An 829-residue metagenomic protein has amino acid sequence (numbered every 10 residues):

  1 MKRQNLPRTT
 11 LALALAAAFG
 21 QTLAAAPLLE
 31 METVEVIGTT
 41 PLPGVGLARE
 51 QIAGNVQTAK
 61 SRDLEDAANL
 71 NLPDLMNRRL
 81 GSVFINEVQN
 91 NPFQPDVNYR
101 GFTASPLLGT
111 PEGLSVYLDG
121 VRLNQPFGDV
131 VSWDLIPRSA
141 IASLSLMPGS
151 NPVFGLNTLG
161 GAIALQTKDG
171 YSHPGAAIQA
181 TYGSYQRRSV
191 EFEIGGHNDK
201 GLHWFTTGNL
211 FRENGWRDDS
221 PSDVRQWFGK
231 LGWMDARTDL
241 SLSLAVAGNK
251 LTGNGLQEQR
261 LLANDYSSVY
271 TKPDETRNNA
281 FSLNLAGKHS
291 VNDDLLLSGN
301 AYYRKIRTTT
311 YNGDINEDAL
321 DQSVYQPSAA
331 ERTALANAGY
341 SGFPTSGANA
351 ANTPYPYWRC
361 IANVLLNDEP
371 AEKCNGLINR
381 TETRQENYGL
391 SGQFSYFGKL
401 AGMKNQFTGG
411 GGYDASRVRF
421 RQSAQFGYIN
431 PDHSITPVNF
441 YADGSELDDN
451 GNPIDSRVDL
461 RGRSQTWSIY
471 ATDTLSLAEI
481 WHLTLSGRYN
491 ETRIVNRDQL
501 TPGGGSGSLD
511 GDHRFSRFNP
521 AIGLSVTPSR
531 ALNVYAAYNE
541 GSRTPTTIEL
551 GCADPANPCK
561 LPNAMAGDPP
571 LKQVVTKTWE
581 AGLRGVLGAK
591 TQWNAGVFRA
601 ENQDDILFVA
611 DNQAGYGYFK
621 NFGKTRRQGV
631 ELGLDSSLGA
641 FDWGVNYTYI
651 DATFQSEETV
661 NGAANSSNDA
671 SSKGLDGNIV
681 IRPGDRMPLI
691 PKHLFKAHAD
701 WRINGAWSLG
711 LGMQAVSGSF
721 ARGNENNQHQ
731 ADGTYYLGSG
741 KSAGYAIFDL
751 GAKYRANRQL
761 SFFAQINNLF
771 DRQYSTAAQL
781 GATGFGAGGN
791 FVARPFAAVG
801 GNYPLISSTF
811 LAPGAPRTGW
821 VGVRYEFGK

Functional and structural regions predicted by a protein language model:
Q89, Q94-P148: Periplasmic plug
L123-Q125, D134-A177, S189, E826: A beta-strand signature from Gram-negative outer-membrane beta-barrel systems, especially the internal plug domain
Y182-R212, R217-N254, P273-L296, S486-R488: Transmembrane beta-barrel wall of Gram-negative outer-membrane proteins
D239, N279-Y311, I315-E317, D321-Q499 (+2 more regions): Face-selective signature of the C-terminal outer-membrane beta-barrel domain
G248-A263, R417, R493-L500, D512 (+7 more regions): Surface-exposed extracellular loop regions of Gram-negative outer-membrane beta-barrel proteins, predominantly
S290, L296-Y302, I306-D314, T527 (+2 more regions): Membrane-embedded beta-barrel scaffold of Gram-negative outer-membrane proteins
S391-Y396, A478-E479, K590-Q603, Y618-E725 (+1 more regions): Gram-negative outer-membrane beta-barrel transporters
S542, A715-N727, K753-K829: C-terminal beta-signal and adjacent terminal beta-strands/loops of Gram-negative outer-membrane beta-barrel proteins
